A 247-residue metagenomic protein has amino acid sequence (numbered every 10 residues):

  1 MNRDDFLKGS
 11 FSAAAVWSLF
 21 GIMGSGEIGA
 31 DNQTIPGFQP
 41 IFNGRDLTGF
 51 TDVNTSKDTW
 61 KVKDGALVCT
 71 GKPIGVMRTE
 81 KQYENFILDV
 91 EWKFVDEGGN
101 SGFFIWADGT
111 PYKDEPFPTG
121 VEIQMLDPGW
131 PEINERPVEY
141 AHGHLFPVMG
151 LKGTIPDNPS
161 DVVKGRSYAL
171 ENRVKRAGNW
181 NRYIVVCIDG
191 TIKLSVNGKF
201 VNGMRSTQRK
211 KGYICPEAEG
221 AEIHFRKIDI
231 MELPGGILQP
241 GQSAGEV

Functional and structural regions predicted by a protein language model:
D5-G26: N-terminal export signals
E27-V247: Carbohydrate-interacting regions of secretory-pathway proteins
